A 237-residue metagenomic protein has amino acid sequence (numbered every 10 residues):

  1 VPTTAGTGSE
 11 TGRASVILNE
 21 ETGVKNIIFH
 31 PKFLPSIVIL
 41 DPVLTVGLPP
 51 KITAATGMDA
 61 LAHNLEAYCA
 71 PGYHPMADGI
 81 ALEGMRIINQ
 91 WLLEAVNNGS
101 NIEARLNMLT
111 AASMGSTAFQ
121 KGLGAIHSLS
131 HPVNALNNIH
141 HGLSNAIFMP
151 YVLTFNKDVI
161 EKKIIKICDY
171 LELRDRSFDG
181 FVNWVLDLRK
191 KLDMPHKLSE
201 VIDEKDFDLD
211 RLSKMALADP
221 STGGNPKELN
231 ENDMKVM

Functional and structural regions predicted by a protein language model:
V1-Y73, K163-K166: A glycine/threonine-rich phosphate-anchoring loop and its flanking beta-alpha core in nucleotide/phosphate-binding
G47-P49, T117-A118, G224-N225: A generic structural signal for short coil/turn motifs at secondary-structure boundaries
L61-L65, M108-G115, M149, V185 (+3 more regions): Short alpha-helical scaffolding segments that buttress acidic/His motifs in well-ordered protein cores
A67-W184: Active-site segments that bind and position negatively charged phosphate/pyrophosphate groups
I164, C168, E172-M237: C-terminal charged capping/lid subdomain of soluble metabolic enzymes
